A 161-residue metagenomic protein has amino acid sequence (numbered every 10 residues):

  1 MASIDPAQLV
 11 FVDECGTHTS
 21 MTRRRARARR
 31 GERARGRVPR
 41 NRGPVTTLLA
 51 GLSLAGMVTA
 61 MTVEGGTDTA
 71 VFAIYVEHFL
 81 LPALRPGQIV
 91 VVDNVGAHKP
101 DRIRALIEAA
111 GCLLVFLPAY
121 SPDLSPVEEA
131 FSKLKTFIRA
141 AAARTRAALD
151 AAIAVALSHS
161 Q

Functional and structural regions predicted by a protein language model:
M1-Q161: Short functional hotspots at interaction and active-site rims
